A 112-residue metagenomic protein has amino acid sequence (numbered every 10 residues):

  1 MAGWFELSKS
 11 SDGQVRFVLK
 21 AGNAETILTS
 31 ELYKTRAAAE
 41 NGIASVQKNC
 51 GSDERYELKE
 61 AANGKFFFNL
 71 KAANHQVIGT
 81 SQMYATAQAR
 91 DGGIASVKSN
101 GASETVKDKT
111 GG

Functional and structural regions predicted by a protein language model:
M1-A2, S8, T110-G112: Intrinsic N-terminal pre-sequences and regulatory tails
F5-S8, Q14-G22, I27-Y33, G42-V46 (+5 more regions): A structural feature that tracks compact, well-ordered secondary-structure segments with a strong bias toward
K98-G112: Glycine-rich beta-strand-turn "strand-cap" elements at beta-sheet edges
